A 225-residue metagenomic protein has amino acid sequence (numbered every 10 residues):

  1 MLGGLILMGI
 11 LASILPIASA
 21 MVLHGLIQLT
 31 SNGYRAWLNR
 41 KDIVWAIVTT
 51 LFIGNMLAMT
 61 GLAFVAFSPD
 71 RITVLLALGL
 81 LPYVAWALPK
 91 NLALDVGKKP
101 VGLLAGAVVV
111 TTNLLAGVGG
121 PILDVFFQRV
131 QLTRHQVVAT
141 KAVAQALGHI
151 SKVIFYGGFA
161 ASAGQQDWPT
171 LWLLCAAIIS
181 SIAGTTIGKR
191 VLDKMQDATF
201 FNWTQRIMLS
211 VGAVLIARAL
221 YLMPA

Functional and structural regions predicted by a protein language model:
M1-I6, A116-G120, A139: Hydrophobic alpha-helical segments that either span membranes
G4-M8, H24-I27: Short amphipathic alpha-helical segments
L5-I17, Y34, L38-N113, D124 (+3 more regions): Juxtamembrane transmembrane-helix boundary motif
I17-G25, Q131-V143: Membrane-interface alpha-helices at helix entry/exit sites of multi-pass transporters
M21-A36: Alpha-helical membrane segments and adjacent membrane-interface helices in multi-pass membrane proteins
T30, T50, G54, A58 (+1 more regions): Alpha-helical transmembrane segments of multi-pass membrane proteins
A36, V153-A160, I216: Change "in soluble alpha/beta enzymes" to "in soluble alpha/beta proteins
Q136-G158, T170-L173: Hydrophobic alpha-helical transmembrane segments of multi-pass integral membrane proteins, especially transporters
